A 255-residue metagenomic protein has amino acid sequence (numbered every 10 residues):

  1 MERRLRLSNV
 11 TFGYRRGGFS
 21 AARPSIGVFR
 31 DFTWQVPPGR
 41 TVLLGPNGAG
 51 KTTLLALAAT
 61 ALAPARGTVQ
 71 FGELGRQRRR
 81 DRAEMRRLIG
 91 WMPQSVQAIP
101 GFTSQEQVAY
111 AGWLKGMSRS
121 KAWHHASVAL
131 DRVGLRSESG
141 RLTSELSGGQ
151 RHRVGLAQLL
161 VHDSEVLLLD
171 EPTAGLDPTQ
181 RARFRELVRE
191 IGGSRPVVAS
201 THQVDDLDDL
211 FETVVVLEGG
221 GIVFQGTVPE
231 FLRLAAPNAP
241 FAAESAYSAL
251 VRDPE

Functional and structural regions predicted by a protein language model:
A59: Helix-to-loop junction immediately C-terminal to a conserved catalytic motif
G67-R78, E84-M85: Conserved ABC transporter NBD signature motif
S95, F102-L114: Q-loop/switch helix immediately C-terminal to the Walker
A109, W113, S120-E138: Conserved ABC ATPase "signature" region
L142-L146: Conserved ABC ATPase signature
L167-E171: Catalytic Walker B motif of ABC-type/P-loop ATPase nucleotide-binding domains
